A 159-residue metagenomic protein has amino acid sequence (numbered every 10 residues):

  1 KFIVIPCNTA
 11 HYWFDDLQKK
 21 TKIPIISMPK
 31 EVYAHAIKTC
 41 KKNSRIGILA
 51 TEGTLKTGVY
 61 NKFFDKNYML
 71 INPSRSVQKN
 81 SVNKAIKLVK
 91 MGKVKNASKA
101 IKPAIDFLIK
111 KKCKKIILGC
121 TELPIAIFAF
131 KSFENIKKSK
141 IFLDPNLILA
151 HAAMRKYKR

Functional and structural regions predicted by a protein language model:
K1-R159: Non-catalytic structural scaffold of enzyme domains
